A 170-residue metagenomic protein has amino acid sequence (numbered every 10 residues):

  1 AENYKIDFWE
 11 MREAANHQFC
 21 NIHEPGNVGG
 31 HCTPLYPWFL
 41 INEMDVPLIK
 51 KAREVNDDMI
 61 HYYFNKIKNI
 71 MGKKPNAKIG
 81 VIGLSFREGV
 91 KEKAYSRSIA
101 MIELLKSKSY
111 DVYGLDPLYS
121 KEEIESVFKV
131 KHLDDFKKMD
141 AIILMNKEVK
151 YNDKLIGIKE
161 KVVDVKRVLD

Functional and structural regions predicted by a protein language model:
A1-D170: Structural/interface elements that position substrates and couple domains in central-metabolism enzymes
